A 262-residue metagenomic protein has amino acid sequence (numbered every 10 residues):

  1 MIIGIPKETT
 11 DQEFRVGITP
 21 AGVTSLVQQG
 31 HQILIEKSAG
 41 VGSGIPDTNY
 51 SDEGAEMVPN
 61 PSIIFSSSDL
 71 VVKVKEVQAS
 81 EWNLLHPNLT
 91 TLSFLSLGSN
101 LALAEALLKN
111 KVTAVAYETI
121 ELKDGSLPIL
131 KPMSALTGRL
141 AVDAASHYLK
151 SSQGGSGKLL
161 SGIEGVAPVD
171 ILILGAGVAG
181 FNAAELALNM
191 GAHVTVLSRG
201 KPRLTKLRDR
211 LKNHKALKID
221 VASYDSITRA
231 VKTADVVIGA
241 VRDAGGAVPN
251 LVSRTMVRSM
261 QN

Functional and structural regions predicted by a protein language model:
I2, A79-V169: Glycine/serine-rich phosphate-binding loop and adjoining beta1-alpha1 elements at the start of nucleotide-handling
I2, Q32-I33, E56, D69-L70 (+7 more regions): Structural motif
I2-A106, N110: An N-terminal-biased, well-structured beta-alpha scaffold segment characteristic of Rossmann-like dinucleotide-binding
P6-I45, G154-R242: Glycine-rich phosphate/diphosphate-binding loop of Rossmann-like nucleotide-binding domains
S51-G54, K131-A135, K212-L217: Short, hinge-like loop/turn segments at secondary-structure boundaries
D52-V58, K73-K75, S151-G157, A216-S223 (+1 more regions): Short gly/ser/thr-rich secondary-structure transition/capping motifs
S62, S96-S99, T119-E121, G200-K201 (+2 more regions): Short, acidic/turn-prone active-site loops that include or flank metal/cofactor- and phosphate-binding residues
K73-S99, T228, K232-V236, G246-N262: Rossmann-fold NAD(P) dinucleotide-binding segment
